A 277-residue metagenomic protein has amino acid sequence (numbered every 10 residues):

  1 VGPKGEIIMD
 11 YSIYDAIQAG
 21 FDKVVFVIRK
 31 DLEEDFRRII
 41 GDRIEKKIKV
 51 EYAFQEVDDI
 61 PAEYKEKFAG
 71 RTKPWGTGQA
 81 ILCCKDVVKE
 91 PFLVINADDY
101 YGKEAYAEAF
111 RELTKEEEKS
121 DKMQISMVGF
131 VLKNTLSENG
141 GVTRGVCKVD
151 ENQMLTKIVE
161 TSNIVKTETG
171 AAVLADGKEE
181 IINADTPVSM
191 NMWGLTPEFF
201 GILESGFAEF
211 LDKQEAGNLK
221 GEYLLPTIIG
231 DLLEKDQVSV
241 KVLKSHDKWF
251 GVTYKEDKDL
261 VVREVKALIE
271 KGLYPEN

Functional and structural regions predicted by a protein language model:
V1-D42, I48-V50, Q55, E90 (+1 more regions): N-terminal glycine-rich phosphate-binding loop and ensuing alpha1 helix
D35-F36, I202, I228, L260: Phosphate- and divalent-cation-binding pockets in alpha/beta enzyme and binding domains that engage nucleotide-derived
I44-P91: Short phosphate-binding loop-to-helix
E90-Y100: Short beta-strand-to-loop acidic/aromatic patch adjacent to the donor-nucleotide binding site
G102-M192, P197: Conserved core of the sugar-phosphate nucleotidyltransferase
P187, K241-D247: Catalytic beta-strand/loop signature of glycosyltransferases that borders the donor
E204-V238: A C-terminal functional module that forms or caps the active site or interfaces directly with catalytic machinery
